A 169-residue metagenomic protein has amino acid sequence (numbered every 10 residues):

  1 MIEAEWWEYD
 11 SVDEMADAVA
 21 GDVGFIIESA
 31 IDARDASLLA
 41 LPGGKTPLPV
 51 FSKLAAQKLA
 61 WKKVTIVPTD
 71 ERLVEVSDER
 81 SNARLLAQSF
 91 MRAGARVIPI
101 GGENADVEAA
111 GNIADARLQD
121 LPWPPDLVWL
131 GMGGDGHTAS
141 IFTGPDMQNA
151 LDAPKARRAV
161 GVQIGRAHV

Functional and structural regions predicted by a protein language model:
M1-E3, W61-W129: Ligand-binding beta-strand-loop-alpha-helix segment within the catalytic cores of soluble metabolic enzymes
M1-L39: N-terminal glycine-/serine-/threonine-rich phosphate-binding loop
A20-E28, F51, A55-A56, A87 (+2 more regions): Generic structural signal for well-ordered alpha-helical scaffold segments
E28-A56: Glycine-rich N-terminal segment of FAD-binding domains in flavoprotein oxidoreductases, spanning the beta-loop-helix
K53-W61, R84-Q88, T143-A153: A glycine- and small-aliphatic-rich helix-loop capping segment at beta-alpha/alpha-beta transitions that lines
L127, G134-R166: Class I SAM-dependent methyltransferase SAM-binding "motif I" and its flanking Rossmann-like core
